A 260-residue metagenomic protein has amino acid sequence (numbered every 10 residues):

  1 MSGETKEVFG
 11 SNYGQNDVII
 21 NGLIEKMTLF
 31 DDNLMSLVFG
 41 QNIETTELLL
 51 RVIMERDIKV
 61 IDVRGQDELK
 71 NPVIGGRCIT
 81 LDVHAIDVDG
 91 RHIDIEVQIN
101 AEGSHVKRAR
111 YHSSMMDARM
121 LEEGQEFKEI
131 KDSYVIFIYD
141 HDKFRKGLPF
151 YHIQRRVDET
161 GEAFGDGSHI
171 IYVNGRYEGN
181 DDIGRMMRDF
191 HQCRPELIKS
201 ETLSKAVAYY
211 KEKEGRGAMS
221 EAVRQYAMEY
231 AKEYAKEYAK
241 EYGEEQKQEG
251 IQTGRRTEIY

Functional and structural regions predicted by a protein language model:
M1-D166, D181, E245: Accessory alpha/beta interaction modules
S2-E25, I86, I93-Q98, E178 (+1 more regions): Short, charged alpha-helical interaction segments and adjacent helix-coil junctions
F137-D140, N174-G175, K211: Pocket-edge structural micro-motifs
V157-G167, I171-R176, M186, F190-C193: Low-complexity, glycine/alanine/valine/leucine- and proline-rich hydrophobic stretches
